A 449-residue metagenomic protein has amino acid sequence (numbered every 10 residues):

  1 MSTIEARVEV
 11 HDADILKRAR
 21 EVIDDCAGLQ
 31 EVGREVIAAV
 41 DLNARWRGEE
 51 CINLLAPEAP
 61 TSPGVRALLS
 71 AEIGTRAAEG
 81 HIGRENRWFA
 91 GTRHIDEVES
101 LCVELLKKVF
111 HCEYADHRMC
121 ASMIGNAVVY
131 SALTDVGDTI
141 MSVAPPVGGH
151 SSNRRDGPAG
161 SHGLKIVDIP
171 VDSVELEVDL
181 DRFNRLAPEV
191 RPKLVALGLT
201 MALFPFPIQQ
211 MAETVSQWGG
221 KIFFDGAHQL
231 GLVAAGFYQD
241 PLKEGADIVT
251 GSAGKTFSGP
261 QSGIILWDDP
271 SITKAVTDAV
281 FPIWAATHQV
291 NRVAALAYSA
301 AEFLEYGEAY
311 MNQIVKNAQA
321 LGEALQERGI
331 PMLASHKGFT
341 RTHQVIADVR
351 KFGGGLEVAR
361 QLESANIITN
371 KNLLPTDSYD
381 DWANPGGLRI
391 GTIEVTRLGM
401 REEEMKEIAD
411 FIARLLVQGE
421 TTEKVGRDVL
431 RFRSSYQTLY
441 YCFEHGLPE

Functional and structural regions predicted by a protein language model:
M1-N86, A90-L101, E213, S434 (+1 more regions): N-terminal glycine-rich, Lys/His-bearing helix-loop that initiates the first secondary-structure elements of many
S2-H11, E104, K316, D381-E449: PLP-dependent enzyme catalytic core of the Aspartate aminotransferase-like
A6-D12, K17-C26, H94-E97, L101-P331 (+3 more regions): Conserved PLP-enzyme active-site core in the AAT-like
E49, C120, N291, K337-H343: Short Gly/Ser/Thr- and Asp/Glu-enriched loop/turn motifs at secondary-structure junctions
L54-E58, Q344-K351, T396-R397: Short, well-ordered beta-strand elements within core beta-sheets of diverse protein domains
I82-G83, T287-V290, G307-Q313, L325-K337 (+2 more regions): Flexible, glycine/charged-enriched surface loops at secondary-structure junctions
A300, M311, V315-R360, I368-N384 (+2 more regions): Conserved small-domain helix->loop->beta segment predominantly found in fold-type I
S364-T369, L416: A common structural junction motif
